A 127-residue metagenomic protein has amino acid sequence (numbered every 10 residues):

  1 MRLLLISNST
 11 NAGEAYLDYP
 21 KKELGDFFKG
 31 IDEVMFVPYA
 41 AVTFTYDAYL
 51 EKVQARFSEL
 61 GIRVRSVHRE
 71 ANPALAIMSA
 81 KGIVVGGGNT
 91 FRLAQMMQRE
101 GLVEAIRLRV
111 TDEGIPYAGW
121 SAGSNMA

Functional and structural regions predicted by a protein language model:
M1-G86: N-terminal beta1-alpha1 cap of cysteine-dependent amidohydrolase-like domains
N11-A12, T43, T90-R92, S124-M126: Glycine-rich nucleotide phosphate-binding loop and flanking beta-alpha elements of Rossmann-like dinucleotide-binding
E23, R99-G114: Catalytic-core regions built around general acid/base machinery
F28, L75-I77, L108-T111, A118-G119: Solvent-exposed alpha-helices and their adjacent loops that cap or buttress functional pockets in soluble metabolic
V84-G87, V110-A127: Catalytic nucleophile loop
T90-E100: Glycine/threonine-rich flexible loop motifs
